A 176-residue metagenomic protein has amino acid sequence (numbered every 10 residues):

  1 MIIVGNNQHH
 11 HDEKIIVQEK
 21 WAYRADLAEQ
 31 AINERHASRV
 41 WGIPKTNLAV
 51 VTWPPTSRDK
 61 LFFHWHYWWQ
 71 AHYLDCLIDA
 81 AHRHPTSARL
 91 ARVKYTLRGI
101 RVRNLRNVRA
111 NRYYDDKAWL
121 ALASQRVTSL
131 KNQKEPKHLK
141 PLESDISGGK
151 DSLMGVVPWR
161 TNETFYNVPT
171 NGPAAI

Functional and structural regions predicted by a protein language model:
M1-I2, S129: Short regulatory "switch" loops immediately downstream of catalytic or recognition motifs within protein catalytic
I2-V108, K134-V156: Low-complexity, Ser/Thr/Pro/Gly-enriched N-terminal "stalk/linker" regions
H64-A81, R112-T128, Y166-I176: Well-ordered alpha-helical segments within folded domains of soluble proteins
V93, L97, A121-S124, L130-K131: Long, hydrophobic/aromatic-enriched structural stretches that serve as scaffold segments
N111, S144-I176: Structured, solvent-exposed acidic/aromatic patches
